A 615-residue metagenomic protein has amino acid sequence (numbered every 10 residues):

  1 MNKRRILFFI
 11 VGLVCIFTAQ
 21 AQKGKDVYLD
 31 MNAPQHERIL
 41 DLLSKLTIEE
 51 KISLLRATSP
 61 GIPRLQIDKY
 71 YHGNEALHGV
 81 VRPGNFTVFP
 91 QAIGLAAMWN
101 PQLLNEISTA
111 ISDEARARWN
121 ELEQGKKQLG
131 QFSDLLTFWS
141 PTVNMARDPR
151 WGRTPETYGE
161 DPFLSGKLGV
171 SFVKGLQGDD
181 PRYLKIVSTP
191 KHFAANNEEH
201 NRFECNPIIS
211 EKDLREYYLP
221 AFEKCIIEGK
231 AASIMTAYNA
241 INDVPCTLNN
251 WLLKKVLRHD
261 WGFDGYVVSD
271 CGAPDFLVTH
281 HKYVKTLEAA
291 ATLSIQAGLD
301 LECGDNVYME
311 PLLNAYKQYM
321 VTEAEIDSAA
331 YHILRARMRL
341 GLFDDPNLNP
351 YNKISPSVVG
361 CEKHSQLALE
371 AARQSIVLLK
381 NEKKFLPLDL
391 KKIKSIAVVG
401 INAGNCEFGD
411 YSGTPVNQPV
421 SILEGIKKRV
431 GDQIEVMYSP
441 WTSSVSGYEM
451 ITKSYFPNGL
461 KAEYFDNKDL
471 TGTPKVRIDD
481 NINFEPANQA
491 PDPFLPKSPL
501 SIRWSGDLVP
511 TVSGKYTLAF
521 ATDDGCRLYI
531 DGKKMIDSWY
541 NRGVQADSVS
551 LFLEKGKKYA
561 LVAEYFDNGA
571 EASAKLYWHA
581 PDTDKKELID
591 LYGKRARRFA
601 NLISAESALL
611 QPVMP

Functional and structural regions predicted by a protein language model:
M1-G24: Bacterial Sec-dependent N-terminal signal peptides
Q20-I502, V509, D524, V544 (+3 more regions): Glycoside hydrolase catalytic-domain context in secreted enzymes
Q489-D492, I530-S550: Solvent-exposed beta-strand/loop surfaces of large extracellular or lumenal domains
S505-D507, R527, S548-S550, S573: Well-ordered beta-strand positions in beta-sheet-rich domains
L508-L528, L561: Aromatic-lined ligand-binding clefts that engage carbohydrates, nucleic acids, or primary amines
A519-M535, K575-W578: Short, surface-exposed beta-strand/strand-loop-strand elements in extracellular ectodomains
K557-Y559: PDZ-domain C-terminal substructure recognizer with occasional recognition of PDZ-binding tails
V562-A572: Short beta-strand-plus-loop segments that form exposed binding edges in beta-rich domains
